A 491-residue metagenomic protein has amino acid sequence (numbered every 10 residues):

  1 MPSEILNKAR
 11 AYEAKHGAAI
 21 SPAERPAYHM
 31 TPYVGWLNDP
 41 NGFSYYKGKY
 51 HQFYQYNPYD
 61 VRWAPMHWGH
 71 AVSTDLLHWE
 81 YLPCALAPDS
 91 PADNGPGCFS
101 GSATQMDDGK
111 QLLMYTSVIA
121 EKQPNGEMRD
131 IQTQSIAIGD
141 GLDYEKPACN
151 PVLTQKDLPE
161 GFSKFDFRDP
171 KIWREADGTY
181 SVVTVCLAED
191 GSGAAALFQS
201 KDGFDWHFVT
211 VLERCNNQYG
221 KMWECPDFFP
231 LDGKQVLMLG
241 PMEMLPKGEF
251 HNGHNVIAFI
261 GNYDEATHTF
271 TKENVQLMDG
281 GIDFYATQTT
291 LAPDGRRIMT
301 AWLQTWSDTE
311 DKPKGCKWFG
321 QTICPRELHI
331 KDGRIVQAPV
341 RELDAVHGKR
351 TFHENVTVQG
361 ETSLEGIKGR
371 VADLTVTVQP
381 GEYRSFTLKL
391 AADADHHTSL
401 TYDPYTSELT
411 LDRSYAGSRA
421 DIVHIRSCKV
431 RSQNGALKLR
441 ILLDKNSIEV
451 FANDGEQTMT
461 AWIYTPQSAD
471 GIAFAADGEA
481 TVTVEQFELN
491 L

Functional and structural regions predicted by a protein language model:
M1-D169, R174-Q218, P230-D279, L303-H353 (+3 more regions): Beta-rich carbohydrate-recognition and catalytic domains
R10-K15, I260-L491: Beta-rich accessory regions
F229-P230, E479: Juxtamembrane/interface motifs at transmembrane-helix termini
